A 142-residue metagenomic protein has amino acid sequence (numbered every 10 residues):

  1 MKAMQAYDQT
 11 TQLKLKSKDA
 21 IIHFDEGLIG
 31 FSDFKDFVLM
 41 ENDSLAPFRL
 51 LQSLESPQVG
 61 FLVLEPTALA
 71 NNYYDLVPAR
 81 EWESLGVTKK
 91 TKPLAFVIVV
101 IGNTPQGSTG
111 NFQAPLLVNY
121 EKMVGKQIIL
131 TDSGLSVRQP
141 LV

Functional and structural regions predicted by a protein language model:
K2-N71, K90-V142: Long, compositionally biased stretches
Y73-V77: Extended catalytic/binding region for NAD+/ADP-ribose chemistry, centered on the ART fold
A79-K89: Short active-site loop/helix that positions an aromatic residue
